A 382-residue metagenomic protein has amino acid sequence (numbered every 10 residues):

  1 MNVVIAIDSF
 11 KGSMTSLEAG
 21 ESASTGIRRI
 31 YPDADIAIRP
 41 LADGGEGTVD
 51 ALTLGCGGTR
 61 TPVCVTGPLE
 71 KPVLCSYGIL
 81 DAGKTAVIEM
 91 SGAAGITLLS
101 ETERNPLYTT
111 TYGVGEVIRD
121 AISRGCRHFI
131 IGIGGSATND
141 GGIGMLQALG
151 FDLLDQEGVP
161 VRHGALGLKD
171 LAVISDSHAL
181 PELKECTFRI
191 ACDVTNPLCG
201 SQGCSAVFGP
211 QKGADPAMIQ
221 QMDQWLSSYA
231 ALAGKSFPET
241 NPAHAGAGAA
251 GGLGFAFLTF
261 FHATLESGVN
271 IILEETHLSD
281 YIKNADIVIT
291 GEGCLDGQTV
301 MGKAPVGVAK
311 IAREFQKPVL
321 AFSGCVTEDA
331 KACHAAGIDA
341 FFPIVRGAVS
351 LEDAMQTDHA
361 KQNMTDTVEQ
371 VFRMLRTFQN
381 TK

Functional and structural regions predicted by a protein language model:
M1-I133, A137-K382: N-terminal loops that bind phosphate or other acidic moieties and the adjacent beta-alpha structural core
